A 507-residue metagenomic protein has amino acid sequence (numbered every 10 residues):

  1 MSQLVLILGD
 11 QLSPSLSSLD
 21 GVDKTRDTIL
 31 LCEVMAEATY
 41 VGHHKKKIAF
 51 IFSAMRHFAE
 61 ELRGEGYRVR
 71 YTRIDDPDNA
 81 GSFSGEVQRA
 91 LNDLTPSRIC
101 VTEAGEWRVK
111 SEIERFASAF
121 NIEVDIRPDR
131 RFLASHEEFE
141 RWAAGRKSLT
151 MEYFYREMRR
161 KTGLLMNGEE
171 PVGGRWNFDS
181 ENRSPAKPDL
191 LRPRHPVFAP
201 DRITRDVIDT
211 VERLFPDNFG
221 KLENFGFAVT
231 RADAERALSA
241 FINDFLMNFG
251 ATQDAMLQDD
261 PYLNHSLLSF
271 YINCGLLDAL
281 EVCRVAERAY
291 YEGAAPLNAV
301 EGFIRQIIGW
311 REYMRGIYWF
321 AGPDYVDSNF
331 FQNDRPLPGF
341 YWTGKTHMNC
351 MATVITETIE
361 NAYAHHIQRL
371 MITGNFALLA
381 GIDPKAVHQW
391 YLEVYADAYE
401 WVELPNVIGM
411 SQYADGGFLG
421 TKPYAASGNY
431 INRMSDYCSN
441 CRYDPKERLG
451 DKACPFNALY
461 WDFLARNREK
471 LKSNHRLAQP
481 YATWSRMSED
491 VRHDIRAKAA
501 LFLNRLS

Functional and structural regions predicted by a protein language model:
M1-I74: N-terminal beta-strand-loop-alpha-helix module at the start of alpha/beta ligand-binding or catalytic domains
L6-D10, C32-E33, T72-I74, V101-A104 (+4 more regions): Short His-Asn-centered micro-motif
L8, R236, D259-S507: C-terminal catalytic domain of photolyase/cryptochrome flavoproteins, centering on the FAD-binding pocket
S15-L19, V41-H43, G81-S84, V109-E114 (+2 more regions): A short acidic (Asp/Glu
L19, R26, L30-M35, H57-E60 (+10 more regions): Alpha-helical membrane-anchoring segments
E37, R160-Y271, L449-L459, R468-S507: A eukaryotic "domain-start" boundary segment
H43-L91, R98, E103-G105, S111 (+1 more regions): N-terminal Rossmann-like or analogous alpha/beta NTP/dinucleotide-binding catalytic cores that position adenine
S82-F227, I408: Beta-rich, aromatic/charged-enriched effector core domains that present basic-aromatic interfaces for binding
